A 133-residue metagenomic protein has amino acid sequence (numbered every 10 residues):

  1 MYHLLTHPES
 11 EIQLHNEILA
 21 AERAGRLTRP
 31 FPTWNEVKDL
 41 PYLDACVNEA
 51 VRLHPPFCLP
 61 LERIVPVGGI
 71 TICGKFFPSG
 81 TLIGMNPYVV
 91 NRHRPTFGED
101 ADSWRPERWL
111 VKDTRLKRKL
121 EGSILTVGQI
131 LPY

Functional and structural regions predicted by a protein language model:
M1-H3, G69, Y133: "… SH3/SAM/PH, and C2H2 zinc fingers" -> "… SH3/SAM/PH, FHA domains, and C2H2 zinc fingers"
H3-P56, C73, P78-T81, R105 (+1 more regions): Cytochrome P450 I-helix active-site segment
I12-Q13, L59-R63, R94-P95: Intrinsically disordered, low-complexity regions enriched in proline, serine, glycine and charged residues
E62-R63, N86-P87, R108, G128-Q129: Active-site proximal loops enriched in glycine and acidic residues that flank catalytic Cys/His/Asp and coordinate
I70-I72, F97, W104, V127: Short clusters of hydrophobic/aromatic residues that line enzyme substrate/ligand-binding pockets
L82, V89-V90, L131-P132: Conserved beta-strand elements of beta-rich interaction domains across eukaryotes, especially beta-propellers
M85-K117: Conserved cytochrome P450 K-helix/beta-meander segment immediately N-terminal to the heme-binding cysteine loop
R115-Y133: Cytochrome P450 heme-iron axial ligand motif
